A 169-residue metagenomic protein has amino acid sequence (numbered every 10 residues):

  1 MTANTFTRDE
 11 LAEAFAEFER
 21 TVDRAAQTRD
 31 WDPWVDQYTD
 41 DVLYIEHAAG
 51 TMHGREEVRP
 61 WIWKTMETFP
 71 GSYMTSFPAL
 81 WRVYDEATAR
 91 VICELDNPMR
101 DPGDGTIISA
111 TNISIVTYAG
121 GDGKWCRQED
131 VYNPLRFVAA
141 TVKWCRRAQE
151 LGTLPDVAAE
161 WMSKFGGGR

Functional and structural regions predicted by a protein language model:
T2-D9, M66-R169: A beta-strand edge to alpha-helix "cap/lid" segment located at domain peripheries
A3-D40: Short acidic-aromatic low-complexity motifs
A12, A16, D32, R59 (+3 more regions): Generic detector of well-ordered alpha-helical segments enriched in charged/polar residues, highlighting helical
A16-R29, V58, M74-L80, E160-S163: Phosphate-binding glycine-rich loops and adjacent basic patches that engage nucleotide phosphates, nucleic-acid
W31-I92: A solvent-exposed, acidic/Ser-Thr-rich amphipathic alpha-helical stretch
